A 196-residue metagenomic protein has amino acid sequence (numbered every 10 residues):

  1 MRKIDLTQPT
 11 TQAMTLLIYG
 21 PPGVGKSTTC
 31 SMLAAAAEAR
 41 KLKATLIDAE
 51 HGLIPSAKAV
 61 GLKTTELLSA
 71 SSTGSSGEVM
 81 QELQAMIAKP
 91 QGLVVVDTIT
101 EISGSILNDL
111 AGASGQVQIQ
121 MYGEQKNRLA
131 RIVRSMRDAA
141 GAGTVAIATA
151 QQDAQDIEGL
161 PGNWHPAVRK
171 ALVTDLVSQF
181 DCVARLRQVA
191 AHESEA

Functional and structural regions predicted by a protein language model:
R2-K89, L93-V95, T100-E101, S105: Conserved P-loop
L16, K43, Q120-G123, A130: Intein modules and their embedded homing endonuclease domains
Y19, G23, A142-A196: Phosphate-binding/switch region of NTP-binding enzymes
I54-S56, I102-G112, D153-I157: Short acidic/His/Gly/Ser-rich catalytic and metal-binding motifs that mark active-site loops of diverse hydrolases
K63-T64, L110-G115, G162-N163: Glycine-rich, phosphate-binding/catalytic loops in enzymes
P90-L93, A139-A146: Loop/turn-to-beta-strand initiation segments
V96-E124: Conserved P-loop NTPase nucleotide-binding/switch module
R128-G141: Catalytic-core regions built around general acid/base machinery
